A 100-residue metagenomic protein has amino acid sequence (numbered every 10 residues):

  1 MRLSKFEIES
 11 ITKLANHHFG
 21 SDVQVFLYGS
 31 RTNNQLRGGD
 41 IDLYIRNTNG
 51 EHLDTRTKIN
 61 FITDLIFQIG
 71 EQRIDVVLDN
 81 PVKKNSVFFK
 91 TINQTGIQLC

Functional and structural regions predicted by a protein language model:
M1-F26, T32-G38, T48-C100: Catalytic core of pol beta-like nucleotidyltransferases
